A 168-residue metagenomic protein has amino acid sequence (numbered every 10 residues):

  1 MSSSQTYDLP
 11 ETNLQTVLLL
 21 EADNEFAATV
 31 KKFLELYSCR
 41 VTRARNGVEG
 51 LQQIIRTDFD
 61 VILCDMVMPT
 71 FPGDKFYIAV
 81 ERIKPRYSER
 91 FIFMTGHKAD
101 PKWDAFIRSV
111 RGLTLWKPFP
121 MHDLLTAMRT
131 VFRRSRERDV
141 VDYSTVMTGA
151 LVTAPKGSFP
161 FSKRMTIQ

Functional and structural regions predicted by a protein language model:
M1-T16, A22, P85, H122-Q168: Non-catalytic signal-transmission and effector/linker regions of two-component phosphorelay proteins
D23-T42: Two-component/phosphorelay signaling modules centered on CheY-like receiver
R43-V61: Acidic, metal-coordinating helix/loop segments flanking the phosphotransfer/catalytic sites of two-component signaling
N46-E49, F71-F76: Acidic catalytic/metal-coordinating carboxylates
D65: Active-site residues of response regulator receiver
P69-T70, A99: The feature encodes the CheY-like receiver
K75, H97-W116, H122, T126: Alpha4 helix (beta4-alpha4-beta5 surface) of REC/receiver domains from two-component response regulators
S88-A99: A short, hydrophobic beta-strand element within the central beta-sheet of small alpha/beta folds
